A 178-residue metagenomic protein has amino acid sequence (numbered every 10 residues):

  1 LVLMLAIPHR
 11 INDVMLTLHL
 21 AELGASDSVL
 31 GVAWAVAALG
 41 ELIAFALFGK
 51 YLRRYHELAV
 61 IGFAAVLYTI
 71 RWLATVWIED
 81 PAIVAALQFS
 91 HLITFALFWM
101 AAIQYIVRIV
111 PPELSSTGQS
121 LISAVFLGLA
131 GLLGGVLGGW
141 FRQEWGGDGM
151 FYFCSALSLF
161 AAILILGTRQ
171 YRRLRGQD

Functional and structural regions predicted by a protein language model:
L1-A33, W99: Helix-loop boundary and gating motifs at the non-cytosolic
L20-A21, Y51-L52, L137-G146: Interfacial helix-cap and linker-helix signal at transmembrane-aqueous boundaries of multi-pass secondary transporters
I43-E57, R142: Helix-to-loop junctions at the C-terminal end of transmembrane segments in multipass secondary transporters
A59-A74, S155: Structural signature of the two symmetry-related core transmembrane helices
V76-Q88: Helix-loop junctions at membrane interfaces in 12-TM secondary transporters
L97-P111: Intracellular juxtamembrane helix-capping segments at the cytosolic ends of symmetry-related transmembrane helices
G139-F160: A membrane-interface helix-boundary motif in multi-pass transporters
F153-D178: Multi-pass alpha-helical transporter architecture, strongest for 12-TM Major Facilitator/SLC carriers used
